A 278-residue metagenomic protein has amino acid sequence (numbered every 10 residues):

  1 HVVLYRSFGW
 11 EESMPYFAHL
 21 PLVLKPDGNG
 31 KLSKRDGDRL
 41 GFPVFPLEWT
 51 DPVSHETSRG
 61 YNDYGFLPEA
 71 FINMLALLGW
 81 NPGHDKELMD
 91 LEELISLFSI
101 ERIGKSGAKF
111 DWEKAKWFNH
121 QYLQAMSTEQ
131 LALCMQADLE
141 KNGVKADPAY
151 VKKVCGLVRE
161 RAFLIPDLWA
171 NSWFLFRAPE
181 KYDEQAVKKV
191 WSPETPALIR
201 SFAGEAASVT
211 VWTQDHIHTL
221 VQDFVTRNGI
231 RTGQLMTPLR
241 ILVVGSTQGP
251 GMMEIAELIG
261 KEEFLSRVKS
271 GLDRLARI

Functional and structural regions predicted by a protein language model:
H1, F71, M135, L220-V221: Generic structural signal for hydrophobic residues
H1-F8: Short active-site loop/helix that positions an aromatic residue
F8-E11, Y16-Y182, V244-I278: Catalytic adenosine-cofactor/nucleotide-binding cores of aminoacyl-tRNA synthetases and other
A186-V243, Q248: C-terminal accessory/binding modules appended to enzymatic or scaffolding proteins
